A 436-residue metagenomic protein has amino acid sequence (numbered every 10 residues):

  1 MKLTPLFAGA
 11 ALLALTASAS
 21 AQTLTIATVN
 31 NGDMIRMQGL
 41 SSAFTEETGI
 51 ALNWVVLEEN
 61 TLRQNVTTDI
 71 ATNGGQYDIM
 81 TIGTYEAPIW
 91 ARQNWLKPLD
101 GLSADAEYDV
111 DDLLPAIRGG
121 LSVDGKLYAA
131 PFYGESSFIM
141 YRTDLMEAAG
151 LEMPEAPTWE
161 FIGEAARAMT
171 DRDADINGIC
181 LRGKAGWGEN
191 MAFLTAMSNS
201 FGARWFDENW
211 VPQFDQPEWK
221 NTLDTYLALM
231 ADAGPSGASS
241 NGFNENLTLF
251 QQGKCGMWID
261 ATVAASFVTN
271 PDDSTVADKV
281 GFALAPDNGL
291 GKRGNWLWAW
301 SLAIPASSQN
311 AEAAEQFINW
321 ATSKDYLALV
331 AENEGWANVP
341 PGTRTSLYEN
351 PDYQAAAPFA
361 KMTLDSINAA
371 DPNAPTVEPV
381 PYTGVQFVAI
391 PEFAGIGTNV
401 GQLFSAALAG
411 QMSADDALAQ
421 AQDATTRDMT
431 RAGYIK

Functional and structural regions predicted by a protein language model:
Q22-N31, I50-V55, D78-I79, Y128 (+1 more regions): Short, well-ordered beta-strand elements
N31-N53, V400, L418: Short, polar/charged alpha-helical segment
S42-P115, S122, A148-G150, L247-L249 (+2 more regions): Extracytoplasmic "Venus flytrap"/periplasmic binding protein-like
A51, E147, P372-K436: Conserved C-terminal helix/tail region of periplasmic/extracytoplasmic solute-binding proteins
T84-S136, F161, N177, N190 (+2 more regions): Hinge/lid segment of periplasmic solute-binding proteins
D124-F132, S137, E160-P212, C255: Extracytoplasmic/periplasmic solute-binding protein
A165-A168, N209-S240, G281-P286: Glycine-centered hinge/linker elements that transmit conformational signals in sensory and ligand-binding systems
V263-A277, N288-T398, K436: C-terminal lobe and pocket-closing loops of periplasmic/extracytoplasmic Venus-flytrap solute-binding proteins
